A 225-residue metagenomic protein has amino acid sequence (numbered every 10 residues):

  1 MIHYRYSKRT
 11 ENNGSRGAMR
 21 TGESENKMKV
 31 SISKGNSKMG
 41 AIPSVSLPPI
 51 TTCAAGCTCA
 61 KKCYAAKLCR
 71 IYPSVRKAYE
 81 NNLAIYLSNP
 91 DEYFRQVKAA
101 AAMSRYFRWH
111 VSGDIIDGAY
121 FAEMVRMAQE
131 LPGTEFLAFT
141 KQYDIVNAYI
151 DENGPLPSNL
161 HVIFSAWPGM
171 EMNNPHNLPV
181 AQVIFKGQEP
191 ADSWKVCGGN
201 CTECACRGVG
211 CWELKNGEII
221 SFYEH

Functional and structural regions predicted by a protein language model:
M1-H225: Class I S-adenosyl-L-methionine
